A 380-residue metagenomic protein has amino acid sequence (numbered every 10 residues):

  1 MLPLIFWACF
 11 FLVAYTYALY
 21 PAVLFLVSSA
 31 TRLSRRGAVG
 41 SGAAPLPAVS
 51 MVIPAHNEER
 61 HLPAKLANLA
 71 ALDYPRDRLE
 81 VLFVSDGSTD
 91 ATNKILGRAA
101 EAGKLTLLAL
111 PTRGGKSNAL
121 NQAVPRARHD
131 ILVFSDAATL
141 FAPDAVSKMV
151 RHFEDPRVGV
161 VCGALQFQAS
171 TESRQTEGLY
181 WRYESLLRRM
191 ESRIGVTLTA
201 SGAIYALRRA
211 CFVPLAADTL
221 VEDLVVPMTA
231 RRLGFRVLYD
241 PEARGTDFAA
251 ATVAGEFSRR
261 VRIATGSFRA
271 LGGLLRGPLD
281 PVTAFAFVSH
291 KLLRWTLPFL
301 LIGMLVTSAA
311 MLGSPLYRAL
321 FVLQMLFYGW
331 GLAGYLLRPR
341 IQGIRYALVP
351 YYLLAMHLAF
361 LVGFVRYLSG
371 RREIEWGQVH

Functional and structural regions predicted by a protein language model:
M1-G42: N-terminal membrane-anchoring/stem segments of glycan-assembly enzymes
L26, T31, A43, R294-R371: Membrane-embedded multi-pass helical conduit in multi-pass membrane proteins, especially envelope-biosynthetic
L46-S50, E80, V225: Cell-envelope/extracellular polymer assembly enzymes that use nucleotide-activated donors
S50, N68, P75, S85-K94 (+2 more regions): A conserved acidic beta->alpha catalytic loop
R76-F83, N93-R126, Q175-R182, L186: Conserved donor nucleotide-binding strand/loop of the catalytic core
S117-A119, P143-T219, Y352: Long helical/loop segments within the catalytic core of UDP-sugar-dependent glycosyltransferases, especially the large
L132: Short aromatic/hydrophobic "clamp" motif used to bind/position activated sugar donors
F153-E184, D218-E222, V226-V288, L358 (+1 more regions): Catalytic donor/gating beta->alpha subdomain of glycosyltransferases that bind UDP-sugars
